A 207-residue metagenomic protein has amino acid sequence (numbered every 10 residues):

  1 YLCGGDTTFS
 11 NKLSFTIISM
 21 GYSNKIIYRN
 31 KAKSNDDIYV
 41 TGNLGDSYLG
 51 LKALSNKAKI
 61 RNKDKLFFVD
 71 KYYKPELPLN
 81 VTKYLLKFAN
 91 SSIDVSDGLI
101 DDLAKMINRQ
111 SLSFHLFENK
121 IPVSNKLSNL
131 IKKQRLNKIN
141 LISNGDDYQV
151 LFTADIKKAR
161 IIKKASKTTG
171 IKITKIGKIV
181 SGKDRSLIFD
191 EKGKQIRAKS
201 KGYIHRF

Functional and structural regions predicted by a protein language model:
Y1-F207: Helix-biased detector of long, well-ordered alpha-helical tracts
